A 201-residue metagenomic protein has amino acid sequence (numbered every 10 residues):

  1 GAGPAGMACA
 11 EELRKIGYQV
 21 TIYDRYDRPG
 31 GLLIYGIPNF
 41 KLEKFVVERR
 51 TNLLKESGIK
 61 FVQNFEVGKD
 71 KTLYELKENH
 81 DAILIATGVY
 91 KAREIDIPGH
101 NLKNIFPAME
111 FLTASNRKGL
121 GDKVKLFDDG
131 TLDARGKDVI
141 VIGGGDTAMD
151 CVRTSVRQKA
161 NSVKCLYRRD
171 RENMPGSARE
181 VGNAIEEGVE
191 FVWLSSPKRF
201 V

Functional and structural regions predicted by a protein language model:
G1-T21, T147-V156: N-terminal Rossmann-like FAD-binding beta1-loop-alpha1 element of flavoenzymes
A2, R25, G144, Y167-D170 (+1 more regions): Cofactor-binding loop segments of dinucleotide-utilizing enzymes, especially the Rossmann-like FAD- and NAD(P)+-binding
A5, R28, Y90, T147 (+1 more regions): Conserved Rossmann-like nucleotide-cofactor binding loop
L13, V20-Y23, N79-A86: Hydrophobic or amphipathic alpha-helical targeting/insertion segments
I16-I34, V163-E172: Glycine-rich FAD pyrophosphate-binding loop
Q19, K137-D138: Residues that mark the start of a beta-strand
G30-I37, S177-N183: Active-site-proximal loop->helix
F45-E94, H100, E110, N116-D129 (+2 more regions): A Rossmann-like FAD-binding core segment of flavoenzymes
